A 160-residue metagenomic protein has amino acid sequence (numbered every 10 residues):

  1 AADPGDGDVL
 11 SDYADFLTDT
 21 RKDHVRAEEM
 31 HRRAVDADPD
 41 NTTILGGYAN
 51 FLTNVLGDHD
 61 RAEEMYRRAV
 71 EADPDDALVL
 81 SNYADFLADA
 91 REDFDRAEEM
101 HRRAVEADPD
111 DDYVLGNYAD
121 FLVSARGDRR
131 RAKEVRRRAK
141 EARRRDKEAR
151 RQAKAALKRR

Functional and structural regions predicted by a protein language model:
A1-V9, D19-T20, V25-E29, R33 (+4 more regions): Low-complexity/repetitive intrinsically disordered segments
D8-D19, T43-N54, L78-F86, Y113-F121: Conserved alpha-helical positions within TPR/SEL1-like repeat arrays
D23-H24, H59, D93-F94, D128-R129: TPR-repeat structural position
G127-R160: Terminal, low-structured helical/coil segments at or just beyond the last alpha-helical repeat
